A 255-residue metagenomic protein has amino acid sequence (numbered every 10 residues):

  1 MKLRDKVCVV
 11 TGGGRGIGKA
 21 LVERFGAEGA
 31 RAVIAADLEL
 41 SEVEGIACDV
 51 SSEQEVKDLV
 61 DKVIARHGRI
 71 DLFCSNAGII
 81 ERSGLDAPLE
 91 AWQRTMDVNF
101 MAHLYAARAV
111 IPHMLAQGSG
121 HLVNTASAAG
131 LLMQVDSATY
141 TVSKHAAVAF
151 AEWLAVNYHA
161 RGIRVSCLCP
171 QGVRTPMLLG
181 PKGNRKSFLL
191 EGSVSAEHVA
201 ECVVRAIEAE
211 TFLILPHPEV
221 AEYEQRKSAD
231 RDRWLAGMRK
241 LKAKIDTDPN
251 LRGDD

Functional and structural regions predicted by a protein language model:
V7, G14-R15: Conserved glycine-rich cofactor-binding loop
E42-Q54: Rossmann-fold cofactor-recognition segment
K57, I79-Q93, D136-T139: Conserved mid-core segment of classical short-chain dehydrogenase/reductases
A107, S143: Active-site helix of classical SDR
S127: Residue(s) in the substrate-gating loop at a strand-loop-helix junction that position the organic substrate next
L132, W153-I163: Active-site-adjacent segment of SDR/Rossmann-fold oxidoreductases
R185-D255: C-terminal tail/cap regions
